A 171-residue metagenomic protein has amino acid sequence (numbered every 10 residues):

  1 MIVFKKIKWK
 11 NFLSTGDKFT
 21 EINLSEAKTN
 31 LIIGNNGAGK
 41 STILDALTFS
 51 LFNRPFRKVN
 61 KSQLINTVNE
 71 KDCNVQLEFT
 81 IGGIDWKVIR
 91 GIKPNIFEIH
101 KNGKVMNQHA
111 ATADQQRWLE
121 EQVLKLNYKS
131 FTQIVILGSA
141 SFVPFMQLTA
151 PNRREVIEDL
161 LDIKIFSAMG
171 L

Functional and structural regions predicted by a protein language model:
M1-Q108, R117, S130: Extreme N-terminal "head/tail" segments of very large remodeling/mechanoenzyme assemblies
K5, T42-D45, L124, V135-G138 (+1 more regions): Short linear sequence motifs
L31, K104-V105, Q133-L171: Extended, Lys/Glu-rich alpha-helical coiled-coil stalks
G37-S41, E121, I165-M169: Short C-terminal domain-edge/linker segments immediately following a structured domain
S50, R54, Q122, D159-I163: Conserved, well-folded catalytic cores of nucleic-acid-processing and energy-transducing macromolecular machines
V68-N69, N127, T149-A150: Residues that cap or delimit alpha-helices
L77-I84, A113-S141: Flexible, charged interface-and-hinge segments in very large macromolecular machines that mediate substrate binding
